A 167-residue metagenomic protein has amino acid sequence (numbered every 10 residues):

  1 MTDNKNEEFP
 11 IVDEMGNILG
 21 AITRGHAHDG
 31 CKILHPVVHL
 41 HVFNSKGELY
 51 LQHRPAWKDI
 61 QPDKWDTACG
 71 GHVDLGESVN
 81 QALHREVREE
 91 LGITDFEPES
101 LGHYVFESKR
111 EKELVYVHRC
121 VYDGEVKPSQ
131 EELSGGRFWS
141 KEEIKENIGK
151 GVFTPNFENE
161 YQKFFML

Functional and structural regions predicted by a protein language model:
T2-H39, F43-S45: Acidic, metal-coordinating catalytic segment for phosphate/diphosphate chemistry, firing primarily on the Nudix
H26, D63, L75, G102 (+1 more regions): Nudix hydrolase/Nudix homology domain
V37-C69: A glycine-rich, hydrophobic loop/mini-helix early in the fold
L40, C69, S100, H118-C120: A structural signal for short, well-ordered beta-strand segments
Y50-L51, A68-S100: The catalytic Nudix box helix
R54-A56, R85-E86, R137: Short, cationic motifs built from Arg/Lys/His that form the positively charged side of catalytic pockets
